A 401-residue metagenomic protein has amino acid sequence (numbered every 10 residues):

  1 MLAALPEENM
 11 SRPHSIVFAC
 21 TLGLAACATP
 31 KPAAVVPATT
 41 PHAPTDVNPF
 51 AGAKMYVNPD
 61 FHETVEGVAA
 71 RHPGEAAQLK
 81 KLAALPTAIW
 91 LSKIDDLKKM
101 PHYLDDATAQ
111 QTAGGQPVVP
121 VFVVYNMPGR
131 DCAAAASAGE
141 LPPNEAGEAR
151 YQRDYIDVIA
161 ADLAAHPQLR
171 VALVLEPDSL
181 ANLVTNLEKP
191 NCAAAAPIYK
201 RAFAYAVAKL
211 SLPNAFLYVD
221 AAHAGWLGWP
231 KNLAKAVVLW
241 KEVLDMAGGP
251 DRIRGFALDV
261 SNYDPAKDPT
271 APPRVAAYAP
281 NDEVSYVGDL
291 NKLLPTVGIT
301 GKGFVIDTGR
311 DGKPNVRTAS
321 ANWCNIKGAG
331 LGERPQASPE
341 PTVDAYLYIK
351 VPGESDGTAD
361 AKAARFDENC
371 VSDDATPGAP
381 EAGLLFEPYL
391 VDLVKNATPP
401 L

Functional and structural regions predicted by a protein language model:
M1-N9: Short, Lys/Arg-enriched N-terminal segments with co-localized hydrophobic residues within the first ~10-30 amino acids
N9-V17: Bacterial N-terminal signal peptides that target proteins for export
F18-L22: Hydrophobic helical h-region of N-terminal Sec-dependent signal peptides in bacterial secretory/periplasmic proteins
A25-A26: C-terminal motif of bacterial Sec signal peptides marking the signal peptidase cleavage site
P49-D162, K350-E381, L385-F386, L390-V394 (+1 more regions): N-terminal carbohydrate-binding/catalytic regions of secreted carbohydrate-active enzymes
K54-V57, I89-S92, V119-V124, V171-E176 (+6 more regions): Structural recognition of the beta-strand scaffold that forms the well-ordered cores of secreted hydrolase catalytic
D60, T64-E66, A70-Q78, P213 (+1 more regions): Surface-exposed substrate-engagement region within the catalytic domains of secreted or surface-exposed extracellular
A109-D220, K235-E242, G248-R252: Substrate-binding cleft of extracellular glycoside hydrolase catalytic domains
